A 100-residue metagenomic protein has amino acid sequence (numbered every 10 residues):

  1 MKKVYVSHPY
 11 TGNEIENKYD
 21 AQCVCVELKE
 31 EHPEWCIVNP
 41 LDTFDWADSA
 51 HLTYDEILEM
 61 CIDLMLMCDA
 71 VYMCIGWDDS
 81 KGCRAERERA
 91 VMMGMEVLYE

Functional and structural regions predicted by a protein language model:
M1-E100: Conserved catalytic or regulatory cores that recognize and/or transform ribose-phosphate-containing ligands
